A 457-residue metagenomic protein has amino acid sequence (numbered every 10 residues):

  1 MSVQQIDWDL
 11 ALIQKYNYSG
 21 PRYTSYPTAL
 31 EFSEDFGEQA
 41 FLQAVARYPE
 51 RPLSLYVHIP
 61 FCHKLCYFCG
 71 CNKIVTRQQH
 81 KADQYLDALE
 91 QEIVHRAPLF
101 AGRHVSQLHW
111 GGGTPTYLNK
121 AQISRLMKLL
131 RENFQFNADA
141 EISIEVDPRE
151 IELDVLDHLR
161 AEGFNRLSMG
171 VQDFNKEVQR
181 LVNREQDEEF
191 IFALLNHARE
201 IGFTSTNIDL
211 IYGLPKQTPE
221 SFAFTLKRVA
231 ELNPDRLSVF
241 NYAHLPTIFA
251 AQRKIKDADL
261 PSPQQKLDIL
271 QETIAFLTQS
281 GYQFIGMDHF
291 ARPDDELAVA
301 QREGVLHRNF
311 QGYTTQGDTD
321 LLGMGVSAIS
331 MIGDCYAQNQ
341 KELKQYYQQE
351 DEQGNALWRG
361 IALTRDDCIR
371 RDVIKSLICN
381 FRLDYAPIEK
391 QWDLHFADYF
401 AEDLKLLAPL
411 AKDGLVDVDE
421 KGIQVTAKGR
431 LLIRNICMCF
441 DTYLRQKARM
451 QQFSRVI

Functional and structural regions predicted by a protein language model:
M1-L53: Flexible, acidic/Gly-rich N-terminal and inter-domain linker regions that tether and position cofactor-handling modules
V45-R47, V75-L99, R103-L394, R455-V456: C-terminal scaffold of the Radical SAM
L55-V57, M169: Short beta-strand motif preference
V57-K73: Local cysteine-cluster metal-coordination motifs and their immediate loop/turn environment, predominantly Fe-S cluster
V178, R302, Q424-F440: Short, cationic-aromatic polyanion-contact patches
F396-P409: Short amphipathic alpha-helical interaction segments
A411-K421: A short, conserved structural fragment
R430-I457: Short, amphipathic alpha-helical interaction segments positioned at domain boundaries
